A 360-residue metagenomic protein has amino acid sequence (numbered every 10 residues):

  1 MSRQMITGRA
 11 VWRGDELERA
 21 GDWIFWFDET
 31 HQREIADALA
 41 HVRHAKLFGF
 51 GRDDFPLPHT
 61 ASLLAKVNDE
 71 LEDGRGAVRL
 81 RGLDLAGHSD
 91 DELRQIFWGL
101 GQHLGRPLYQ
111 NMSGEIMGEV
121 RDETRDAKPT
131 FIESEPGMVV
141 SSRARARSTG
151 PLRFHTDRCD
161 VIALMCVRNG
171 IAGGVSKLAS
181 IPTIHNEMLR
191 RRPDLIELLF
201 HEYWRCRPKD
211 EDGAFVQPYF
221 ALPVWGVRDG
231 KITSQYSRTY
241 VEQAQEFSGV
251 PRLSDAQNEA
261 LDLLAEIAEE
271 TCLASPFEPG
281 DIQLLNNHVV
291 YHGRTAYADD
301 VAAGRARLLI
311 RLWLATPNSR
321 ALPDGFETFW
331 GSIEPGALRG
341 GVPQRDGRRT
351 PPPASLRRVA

Functional and structural regions predicted by a protein language model:
M1-A61, A65-K66, E72-G74, V78 (+4 more regions): Active-site environment of non-heme Fe oxygenases that use a 2-His-1-carboxylate facial triad
D91-W98, L178-S180: "Short basic amphipathic alpha-helical interaction patches in structured regions
F97-P107: A short alpha->loop->secondary-structure connector
Y109-M112: Internal, non-catalytic "lid/hinge" segments that mediate substrate recognition, gating, inter-domain movement
